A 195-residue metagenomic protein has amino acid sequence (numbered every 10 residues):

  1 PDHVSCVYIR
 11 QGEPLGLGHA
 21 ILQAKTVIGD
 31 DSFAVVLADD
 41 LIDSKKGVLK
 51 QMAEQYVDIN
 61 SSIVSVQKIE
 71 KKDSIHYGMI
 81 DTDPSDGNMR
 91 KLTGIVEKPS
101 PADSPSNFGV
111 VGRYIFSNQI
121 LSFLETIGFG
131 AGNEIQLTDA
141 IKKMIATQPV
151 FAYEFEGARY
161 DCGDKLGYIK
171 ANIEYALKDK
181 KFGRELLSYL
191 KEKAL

Functional and structural regions predicted by a protein language model:
P1-M79, E125-I127: Conserved beta-loop-beta/alpha segment of the NTase-like Rossmann-fold superfamily that binds/positions NTPs
Q11, Q67, T82, E97-K98 (+1 more regions): Active-site donor-binding loop signature of nucleotide-sugar glycosyltransferases
L22-T26, Y77-T82, V110-V111, L166-K170: Short, surface-exposed amphipathic charged segments that create phosphate/polyanion-binding patches used for binding
A34, E54-V57, D86-S188: Catalytic-core segments of class I nucleotidyltransferases/pyrophosphorylases that form NMP-activated intermediates
L190-E192: N-terminus-biased detector of the onset of the functional/mature region
